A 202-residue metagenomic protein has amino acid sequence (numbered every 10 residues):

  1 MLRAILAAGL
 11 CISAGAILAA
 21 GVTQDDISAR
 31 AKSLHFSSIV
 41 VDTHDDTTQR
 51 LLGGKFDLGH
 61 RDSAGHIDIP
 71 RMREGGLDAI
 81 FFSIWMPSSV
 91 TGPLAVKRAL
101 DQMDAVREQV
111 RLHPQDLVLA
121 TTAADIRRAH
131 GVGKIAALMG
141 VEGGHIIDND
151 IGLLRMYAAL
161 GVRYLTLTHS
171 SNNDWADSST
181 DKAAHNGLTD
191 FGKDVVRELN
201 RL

Functional and structural regions predicted by a protein language model:
I5-A16: Bacterial N-terminal signal peptides
L18-G187, D194: N-terminal hydrophobic targeting/anchoring segments and the immediately downstream early-domain regions of hydrolases
K193-L202: Substrate-binding cleft of carbohydrate-active enzyme catalytic domains
